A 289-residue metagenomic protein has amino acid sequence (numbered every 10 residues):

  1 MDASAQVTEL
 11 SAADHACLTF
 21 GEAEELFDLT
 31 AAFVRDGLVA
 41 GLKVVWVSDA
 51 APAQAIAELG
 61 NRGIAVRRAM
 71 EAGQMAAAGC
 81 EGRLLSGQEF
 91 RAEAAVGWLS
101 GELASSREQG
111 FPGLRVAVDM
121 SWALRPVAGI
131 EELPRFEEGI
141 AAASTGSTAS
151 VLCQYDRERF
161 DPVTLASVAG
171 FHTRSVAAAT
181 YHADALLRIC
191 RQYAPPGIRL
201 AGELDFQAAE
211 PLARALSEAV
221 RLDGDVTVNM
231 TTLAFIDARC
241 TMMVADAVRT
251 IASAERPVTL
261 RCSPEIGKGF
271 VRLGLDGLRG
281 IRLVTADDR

Functional and structural regions predicted by a protein language model:
M1-C190, K268: Positively charged, polar, low-complexity stretches
L26, R125, A208, I236-R239: Secondary-structure boundary/capping motif
A32-F33, R239, M243: A short acidic, amphipathic alpha-helical/loop segment
P52, A234-I236: Acidic, metal-coordinating catalytic cores used for nucleic-acid/nucleotide bond scission and strand-transfer chemistry
N61, R68-A72, T145, Y155-A234 (+1 more regions): STAS-like cytosolic regulatory interaction modules
